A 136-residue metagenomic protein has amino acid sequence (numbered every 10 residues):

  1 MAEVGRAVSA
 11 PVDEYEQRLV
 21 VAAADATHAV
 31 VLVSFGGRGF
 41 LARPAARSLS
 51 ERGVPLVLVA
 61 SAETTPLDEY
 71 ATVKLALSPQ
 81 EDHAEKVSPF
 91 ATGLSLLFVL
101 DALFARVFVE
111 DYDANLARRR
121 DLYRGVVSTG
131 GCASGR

Functional and structural regions predicted by a protein language model:
M1-F98, F104-E110: Glycine-rich phosphate-binding loops that contact phosphosugars or nucleotide phosphates
P66, E110-R136: Internal, active-site/partner-interface "lid" segment
